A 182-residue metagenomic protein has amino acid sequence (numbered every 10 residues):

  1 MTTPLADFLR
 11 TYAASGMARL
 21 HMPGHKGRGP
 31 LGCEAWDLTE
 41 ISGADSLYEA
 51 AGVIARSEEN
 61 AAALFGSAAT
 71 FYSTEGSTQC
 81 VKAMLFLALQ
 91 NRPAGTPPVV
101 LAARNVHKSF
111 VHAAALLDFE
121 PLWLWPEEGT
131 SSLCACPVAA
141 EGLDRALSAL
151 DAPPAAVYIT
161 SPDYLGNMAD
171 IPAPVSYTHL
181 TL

Functional and structural regions predicted by a protein language model:
M1-G52: N-terminal "arm"/small-domain region of PLP-dependent enzymes with the aminotransferase-like
E34-Q79: Conserved N-terminal alpha-helix of the aminotransferase class I/II PLP-enzyme fold
I54, E75-C80, V106-K108, D163-N167: Gly/Ser/Thr-rich loops at beta-strand to alpha-helix junctions that form or flank small-molecule/cofactor-binding
A69-G95, S109-A113: Conserved beta-loop-alpha segment that forms the PLP phosphate-binding cup at the N-terminus of a helix
A102-F119: Substrate-binding/gating loop at the entrance of the active-site cleft, primarily in PLP-dependent aminotransferase-like
F119-A173: PLP-dependent aminotransferase-class I/II
Y177-L182: Conserved small/polar residues in nucleotide/adenosyl-binding loops
